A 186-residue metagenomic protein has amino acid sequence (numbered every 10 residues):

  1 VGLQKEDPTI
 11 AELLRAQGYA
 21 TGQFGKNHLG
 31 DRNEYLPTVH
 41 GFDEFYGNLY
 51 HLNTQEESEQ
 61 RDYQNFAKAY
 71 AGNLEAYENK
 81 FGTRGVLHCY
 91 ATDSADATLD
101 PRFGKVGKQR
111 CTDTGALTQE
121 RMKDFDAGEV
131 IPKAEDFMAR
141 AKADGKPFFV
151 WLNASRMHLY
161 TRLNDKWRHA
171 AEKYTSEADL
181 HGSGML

Functional and structural regions predicted by a protein language model:
V1-L186: Formylglycine-dependent sulfatase
